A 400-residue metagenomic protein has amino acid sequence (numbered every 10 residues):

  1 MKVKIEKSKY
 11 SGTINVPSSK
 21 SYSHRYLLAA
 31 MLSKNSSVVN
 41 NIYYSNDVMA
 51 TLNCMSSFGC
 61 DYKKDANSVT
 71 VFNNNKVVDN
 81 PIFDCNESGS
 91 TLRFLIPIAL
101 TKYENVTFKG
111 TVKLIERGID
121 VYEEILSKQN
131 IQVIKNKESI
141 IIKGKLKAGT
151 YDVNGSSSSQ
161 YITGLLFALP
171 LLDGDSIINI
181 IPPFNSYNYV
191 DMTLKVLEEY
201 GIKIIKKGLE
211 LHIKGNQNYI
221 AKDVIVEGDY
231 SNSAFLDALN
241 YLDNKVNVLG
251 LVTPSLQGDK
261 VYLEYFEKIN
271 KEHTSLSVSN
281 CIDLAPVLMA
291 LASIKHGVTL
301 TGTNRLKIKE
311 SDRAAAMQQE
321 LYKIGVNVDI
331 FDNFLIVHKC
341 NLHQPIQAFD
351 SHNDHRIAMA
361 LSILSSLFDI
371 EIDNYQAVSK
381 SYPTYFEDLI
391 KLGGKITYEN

Functional and structural regions predicted by a protein language model:
M1-N400: Short, structured segments at the rim of ligand-binding sites
